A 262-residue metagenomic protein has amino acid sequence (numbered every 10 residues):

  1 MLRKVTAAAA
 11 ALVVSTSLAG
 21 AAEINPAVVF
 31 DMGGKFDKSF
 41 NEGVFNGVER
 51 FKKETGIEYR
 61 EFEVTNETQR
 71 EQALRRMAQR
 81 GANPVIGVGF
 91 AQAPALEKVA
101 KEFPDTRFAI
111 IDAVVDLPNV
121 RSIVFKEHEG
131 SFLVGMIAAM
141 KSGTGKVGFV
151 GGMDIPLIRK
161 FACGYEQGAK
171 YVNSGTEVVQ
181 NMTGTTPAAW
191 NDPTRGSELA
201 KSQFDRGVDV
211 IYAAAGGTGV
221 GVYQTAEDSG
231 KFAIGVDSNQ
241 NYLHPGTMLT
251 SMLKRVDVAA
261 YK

Functional and structural regions predicted by a protein language model:
M1-G20: Gram-negative bacterial Sec-dependent N-terminal signal peptides
A22-K262: A residue-level marker of the well-folded mature domains of exported/periplasmic proteins
